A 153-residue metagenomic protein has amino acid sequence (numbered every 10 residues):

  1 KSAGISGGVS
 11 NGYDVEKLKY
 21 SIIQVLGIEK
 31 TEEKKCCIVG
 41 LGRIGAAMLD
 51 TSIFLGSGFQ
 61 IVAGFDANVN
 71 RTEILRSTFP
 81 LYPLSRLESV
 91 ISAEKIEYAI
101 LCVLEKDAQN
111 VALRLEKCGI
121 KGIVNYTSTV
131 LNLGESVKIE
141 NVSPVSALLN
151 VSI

Functional and structural regions predicted by a protein language model:
K1-C118, G134-I153: Hydrophobic, well-ordered beta-alpha structural blocks that scaffold small-molecule cofactor pockets
G64, Y126-T127: Beta-strand->loop->alpha-helix junctions that form or flank phosphate-binding loops in nucleotide-handling enzymes
T127-T129, P144: Short, ordered loop/turn segments at secondary-structure junctions
